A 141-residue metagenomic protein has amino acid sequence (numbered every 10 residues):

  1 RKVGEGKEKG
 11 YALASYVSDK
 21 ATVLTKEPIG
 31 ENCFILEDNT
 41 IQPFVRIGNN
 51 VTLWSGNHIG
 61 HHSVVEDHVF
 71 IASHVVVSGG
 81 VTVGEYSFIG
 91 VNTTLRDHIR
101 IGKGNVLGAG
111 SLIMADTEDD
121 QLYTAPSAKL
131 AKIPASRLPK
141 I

Functional and structural regions predicted by a protein language model:
R1-E5, I47, E118-D119, A135-S136: Short amphipathic alpha-helical segments
R1-T22: Phosphate-bearing ligand-interacting subdomains that bind or position ATP/ADP/UDP/GDP/NAD(P) or nucleotide-linked
Y16-A131: Structural signal for interior beta-strand "rungs" in well-ordered beta-sheet cores of soluble enzyme domains
L138-I141: Acidic/histidine-enriched, glycine/proline-rich intrinsically disordered or flexible terminal extensions
